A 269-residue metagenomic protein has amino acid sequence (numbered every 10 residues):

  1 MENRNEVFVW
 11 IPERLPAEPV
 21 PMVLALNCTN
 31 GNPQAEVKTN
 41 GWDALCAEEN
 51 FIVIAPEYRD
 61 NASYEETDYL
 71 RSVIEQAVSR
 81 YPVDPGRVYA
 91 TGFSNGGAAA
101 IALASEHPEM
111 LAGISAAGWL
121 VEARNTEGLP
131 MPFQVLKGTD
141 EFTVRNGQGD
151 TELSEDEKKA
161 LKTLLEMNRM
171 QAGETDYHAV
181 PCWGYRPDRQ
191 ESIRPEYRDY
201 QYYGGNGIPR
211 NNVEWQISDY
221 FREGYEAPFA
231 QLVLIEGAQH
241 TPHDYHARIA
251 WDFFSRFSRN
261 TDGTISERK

Functional and structural regions predicted by a protein language model:
M1-P16: N-terminal cap/lid segment of alpha/beta-hydrolase-fold proteins
F8, M22-L26, F51-E57, R87-F93 (+4 more regions): Structural recognition of the beta-strand scaffold that forms the well-ordered cores of secreted hydrolase catalytic
E13-P19, E65-A100, S105-M110: Gly/Ser-rich "nucleophile elbow"/oxyanion-hole loop immediately N-terminal to the catalytic nucleophile in hydrolases
L15-A62, A123, T143-R145, P242: Short substrate-entry loop that stabilizes the transition state in hydrolases
T29, V73-R80, L103-E106, M110 (+4 more regions): Structured segments of extracytoplasmic/periplasmic soluble domains in secreted or envelope-associated proteins
P85-Y89, Q171-W183, G263-E267: Surface-exposed patches in mature extracellular/periplasmic domains of secreted proteins
A112-E226, G237-H240: The feature captures the conserved acid-bearing segment of alpha/beta-hydrolase catalytic domains
H246-K269: Catalytic active-site module of serine/aspartate enzymes centered on a nucleophile-bearing elbow/loop
